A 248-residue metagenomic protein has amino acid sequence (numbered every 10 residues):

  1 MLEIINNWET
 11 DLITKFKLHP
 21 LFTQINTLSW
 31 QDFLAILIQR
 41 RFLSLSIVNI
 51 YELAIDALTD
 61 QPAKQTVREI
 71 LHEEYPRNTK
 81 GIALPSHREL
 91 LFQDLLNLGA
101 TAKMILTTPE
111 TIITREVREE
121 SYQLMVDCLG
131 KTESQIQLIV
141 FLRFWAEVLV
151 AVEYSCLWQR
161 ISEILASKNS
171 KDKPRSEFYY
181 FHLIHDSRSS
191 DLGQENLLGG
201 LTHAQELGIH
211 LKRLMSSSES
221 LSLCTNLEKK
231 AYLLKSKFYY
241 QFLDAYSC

Functional and structural regions predicted by a protein language model:
M1-D11, H72-S187, L233, S247: Active-site-proximal alpha-helical scaffolds that flank and shape metal-associated catalytic sites
I13, T27-T59, R77, Q137-C156: Alpha-helical bundle segments that constitute or directly flank the non-heme di-iron/ferroxidase center
T14-K17, L43-I50, H87, E120-L124 (+5 more regions): Amphipathic, well-ordered alpha-helical segments in soluble domains
H19, A83-R88, F181-K212: Histidine-centered active-site/metal-ligand motif
P20-I25, C128-L129, H210-S217: Short, charged/polar, low-complexity loop and linker segments that flank or interrupt alpha-helical bundles
L21-S29, V48-H72, L157-K168: Helix-loop segments that flank and shape redox-cofactor active sites
F33, V67, L84, V140 (+2 more regions): Hydrophobic packing residues in well-ordered alpha-helices of helical domains and bundles
N196-A204, G208-C248: Acidic, carboxylate-rich catalytic segments that either coordinate divalent cations
